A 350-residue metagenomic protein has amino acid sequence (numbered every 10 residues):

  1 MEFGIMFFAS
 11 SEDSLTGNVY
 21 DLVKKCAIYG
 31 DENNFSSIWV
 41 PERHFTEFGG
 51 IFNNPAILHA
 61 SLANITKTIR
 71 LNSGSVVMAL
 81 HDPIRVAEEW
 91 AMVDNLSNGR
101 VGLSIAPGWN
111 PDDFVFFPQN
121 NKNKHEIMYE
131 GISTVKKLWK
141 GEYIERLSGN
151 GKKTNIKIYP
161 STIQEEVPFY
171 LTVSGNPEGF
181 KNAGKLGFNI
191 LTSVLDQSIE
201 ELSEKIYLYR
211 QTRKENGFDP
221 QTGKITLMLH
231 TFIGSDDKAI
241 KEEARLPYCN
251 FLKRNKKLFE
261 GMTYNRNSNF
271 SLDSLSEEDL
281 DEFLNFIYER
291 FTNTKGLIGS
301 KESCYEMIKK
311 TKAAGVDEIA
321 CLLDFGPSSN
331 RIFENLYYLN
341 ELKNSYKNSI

Functional and structural regions predicted by a protein language model:
M1-I65, I69-R70, E165-V167, I350: N-terminal beta1-alpha1-beta2 module of alpha/beta enzyme domains
F3-F7, I38-V40, L71-S73, V101-I105 (+4 more regions): Hydrophobic faces of well-ordered beta-strands that scaffold small-molecule active sites in alpha/beta enzyme cores
F7-Y20, V76-I84, E165-G175, F232-G234 (+1 more regions): Active-site mouth loops of central-metabolism enzymes
G17-Y29, E89, V173-K181, S300-K310: Short, acidic/polar
N34, E42, L62, V93 (+6 more regions): Conserved, mostly hydrophobic/aromatic
S37-L58, L62, V77, W109 (+2 more regions): Glycine-rich, proline-tolerant flexible connector loops at the mouths of alpha/beta enzymes
D82-F188, E200-S203, Y207, E215-N216: Internal, glycine-rich beta/alpha segment that forms the wall or movable "lid" of small-molecule/cofactor binding
H125-I158, E200-V316, I350: An alpha-helical appendage that flanks or caps ligand/catalytic pockets
